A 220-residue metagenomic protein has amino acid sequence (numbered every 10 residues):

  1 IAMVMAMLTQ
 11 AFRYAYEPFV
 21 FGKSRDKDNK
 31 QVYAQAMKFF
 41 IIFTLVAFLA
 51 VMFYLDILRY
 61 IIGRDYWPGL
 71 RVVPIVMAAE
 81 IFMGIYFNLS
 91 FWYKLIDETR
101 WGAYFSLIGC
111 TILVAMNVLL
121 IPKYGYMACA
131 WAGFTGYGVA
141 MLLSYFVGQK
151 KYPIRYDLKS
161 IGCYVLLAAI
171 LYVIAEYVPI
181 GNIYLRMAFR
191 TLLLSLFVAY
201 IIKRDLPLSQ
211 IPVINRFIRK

Functional and structural regions predicted by a protein language model:
I1-S106: Specific pore-lining/lateral-gate transmembrane helices of multi-pass inner-membrane transport and insertion machines
M3-M7, F48, G84, C110-N117 (+4 more regions): Hydrophobic transmembrane alpha-helices of multi-pass small-molecule transporters
A15, F19-Q31, K151-V165, I211-R216: Interhelical loop/hinge segments that connect adjacent transmembrane helices in multipass membrane
F19, I57, W92, V118-K123 (+3 more regions): Membrane-interface helix caps of multi-pass small-molecule transporters
F43, R71-I75, W101-F105, A128 (+3 more regions): Alpha-helical transmembrane segments of integral membrane proteins
L89-D97, Y145-K159: Alpha-helical transmembrane segments
D97-R100, L107-L142, I154, V173-L192: Membrane-interface helix-loop junctions in multi-pass transport and translocation proteins
V173-K220: Membrane-proximal transmembrane or re-entrant/amphipathic helices at the cytosolic face
